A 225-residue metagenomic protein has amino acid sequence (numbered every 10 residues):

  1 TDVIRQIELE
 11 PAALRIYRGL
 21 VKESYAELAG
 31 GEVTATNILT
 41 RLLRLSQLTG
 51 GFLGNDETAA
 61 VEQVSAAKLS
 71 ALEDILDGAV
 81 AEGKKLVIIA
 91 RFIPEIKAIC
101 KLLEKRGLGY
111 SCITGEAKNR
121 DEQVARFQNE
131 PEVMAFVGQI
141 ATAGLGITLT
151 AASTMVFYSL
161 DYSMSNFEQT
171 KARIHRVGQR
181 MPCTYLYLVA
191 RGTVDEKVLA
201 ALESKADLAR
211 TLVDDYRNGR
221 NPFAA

Functional and structural regions predicted by a protein language model:
T1-I147, V213-A225: Conserved Helicase C-terminal RecA-like lobe
I89, G138-Q139, F157-S159, L188-V189: Conserved beta-strand segments of the P-loop GTPase G domain that flank and frequently precede/overlap
I99-K101, I147-A151, E168-Q169, L199-A200: Short amphipathic alpha-helical segments
T114-K118, S159-M164: Short, acidic/turn-prone active-site loops that include or flank metal/cofactor- and phosphate-binding residues
F136, M155-V156, I174: Short, well-ordered beta-strand core segments
I147-L160, C183-Y187: A short beta-strand element within the Helicase C-terminal
Y162-A225: A conserved SF2-helicase RecA2
